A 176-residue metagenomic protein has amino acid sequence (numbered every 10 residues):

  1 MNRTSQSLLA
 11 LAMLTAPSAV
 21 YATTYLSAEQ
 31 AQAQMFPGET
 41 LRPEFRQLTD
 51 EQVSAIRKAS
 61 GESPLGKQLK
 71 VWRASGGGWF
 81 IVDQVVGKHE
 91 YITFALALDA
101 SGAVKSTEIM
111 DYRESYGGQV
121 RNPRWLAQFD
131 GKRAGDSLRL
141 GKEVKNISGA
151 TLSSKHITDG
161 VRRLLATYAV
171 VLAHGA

Functional and structural regions predicted by a protein language model:
M1-L8: Bacterial N-terminal signal peptides that target proteins for export
A16-P17: N-terminal signal peptide c-region/cleavage motif recognized by signal peptidases
V20-I147, T151-K155, D159-A176: Flexible, solvent-exposed loop/hinge segments and secondary-structure transition points
